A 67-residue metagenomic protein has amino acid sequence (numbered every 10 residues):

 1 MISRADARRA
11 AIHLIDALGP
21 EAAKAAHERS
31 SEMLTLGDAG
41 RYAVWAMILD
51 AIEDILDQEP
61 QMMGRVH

Functional and structural regions predicted by a protein language model:
M1, M33, M47, M62-M63: Detector for methionine-enriched segments
M1-H13, H67: Short, charge-rich, low-complexity alpha-helical interaction segments
H13-L56: Amphipathic, hydrophobic secondary-structure cores in small proteins
D54-H67: Short, charged, intrinsically disordered terminal tails
